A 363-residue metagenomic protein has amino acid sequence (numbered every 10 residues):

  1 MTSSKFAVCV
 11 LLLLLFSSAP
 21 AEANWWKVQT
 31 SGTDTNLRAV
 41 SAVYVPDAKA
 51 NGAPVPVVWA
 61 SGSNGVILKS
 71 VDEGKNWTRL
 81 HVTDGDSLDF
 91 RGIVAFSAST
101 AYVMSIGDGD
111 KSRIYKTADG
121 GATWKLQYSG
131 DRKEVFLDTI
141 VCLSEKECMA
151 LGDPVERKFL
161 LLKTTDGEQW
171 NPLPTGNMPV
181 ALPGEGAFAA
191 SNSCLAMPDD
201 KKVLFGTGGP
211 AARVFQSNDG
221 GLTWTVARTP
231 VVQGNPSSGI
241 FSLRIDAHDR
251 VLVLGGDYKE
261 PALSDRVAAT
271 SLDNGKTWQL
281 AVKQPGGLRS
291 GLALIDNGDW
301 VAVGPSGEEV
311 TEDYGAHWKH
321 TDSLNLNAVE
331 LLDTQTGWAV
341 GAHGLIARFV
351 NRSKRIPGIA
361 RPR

Functional and structural regions predicted by a protein language model:
M1-V8: Bacterial N-terminal signal peptides that target proteins for export
C9-S17: Bacterial N-terminal signal peptides
E22-R363: Residue-level hotspots at or immediately adjacent to binding/recognition sites across diverse folds
